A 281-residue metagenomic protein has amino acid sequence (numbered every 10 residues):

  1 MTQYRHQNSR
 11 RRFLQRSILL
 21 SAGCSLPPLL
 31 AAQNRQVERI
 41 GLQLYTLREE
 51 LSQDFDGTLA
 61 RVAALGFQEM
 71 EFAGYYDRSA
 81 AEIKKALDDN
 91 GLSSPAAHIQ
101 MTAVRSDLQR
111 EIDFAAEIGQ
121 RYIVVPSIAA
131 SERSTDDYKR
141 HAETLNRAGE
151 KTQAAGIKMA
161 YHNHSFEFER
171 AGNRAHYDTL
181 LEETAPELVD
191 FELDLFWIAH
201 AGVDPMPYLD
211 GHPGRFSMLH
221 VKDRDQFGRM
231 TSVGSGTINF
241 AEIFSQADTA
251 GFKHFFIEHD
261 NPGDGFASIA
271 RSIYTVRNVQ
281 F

Functional and structural regions predicted by a protein language model:
T2-C24: N-terminal secretory signal peptides and thylakoid transit peptides that target proteins across membranes
P28-Q53, A60-R61: C-terminal segment of N-terminal export signals and the immediately downstream linker at the start of the mature
N34-R35, L59-A64, R78-S94, D107-Q120 (+4 more regions): Acidic (Asp/Glu)-rich catalytic clusters
L42, V62, M70, L87 (+7 more regions): Conserved, mostly hydrophobic/aromatic
L42-T46, F72-G74, A96-M101, V125-I128 (+4 more regions): A cross-domain feature marking catalytic cores of carbohydrate-active enzymes and several ubiquitous metabolic/repair
R48-S52, E71-E82, Q100-L108, A130-D136 (+4 more regions): Acidic-and-aromatic substrate-binding clefts and catalytic sites of carbohydrate-active enzymes
E69, Y76, M101-D190: Active-site acidic/histidine proton-transfer and metal-coordination neighborhood in alpha/beta enzyme cores
M70, A154-T237, F244: Acidic/histidine-rich catalytic cores of soluble enzymes
